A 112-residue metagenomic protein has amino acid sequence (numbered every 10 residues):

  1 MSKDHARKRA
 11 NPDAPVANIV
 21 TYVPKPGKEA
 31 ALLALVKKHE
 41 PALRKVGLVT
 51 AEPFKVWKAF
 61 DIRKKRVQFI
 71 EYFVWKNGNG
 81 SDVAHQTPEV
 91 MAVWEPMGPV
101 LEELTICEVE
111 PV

Functional and structural regions predicted by a protein language model:
S2-K8, E40-I70, E108-P111: Short, glycine- and small/hydrophobic-rich beta-strand elements in well-ordered beta-sheets
R7, P26, A30, A84: Charge-dense, low-complexity intrinsically disordered segments
R9-A14: Surface-exposed beta-loop interaction hotspot
P15-V23, P53-P88: Short, well-ordered beta-strand segments in beta-rich or mixed alpha/beta enzyme and ligand-binding folds
P24-K25, E110-V112: Short, flexible beta-strand-to-coil junctions
K28-F54, E89-M97: Short amphipathic alpha-helical segments
T105: Short, surface-exposed loop/strand segments
